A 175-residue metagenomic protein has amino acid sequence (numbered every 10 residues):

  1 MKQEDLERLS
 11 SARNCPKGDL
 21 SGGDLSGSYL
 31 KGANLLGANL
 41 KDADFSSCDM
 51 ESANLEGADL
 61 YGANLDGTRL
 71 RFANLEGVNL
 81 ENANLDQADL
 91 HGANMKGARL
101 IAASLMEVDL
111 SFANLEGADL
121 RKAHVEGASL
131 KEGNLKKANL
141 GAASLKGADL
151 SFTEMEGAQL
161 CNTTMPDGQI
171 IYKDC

Functional and structural regions predicted by a protein language model:
K2-C175: Tandem repeat scaffolds
